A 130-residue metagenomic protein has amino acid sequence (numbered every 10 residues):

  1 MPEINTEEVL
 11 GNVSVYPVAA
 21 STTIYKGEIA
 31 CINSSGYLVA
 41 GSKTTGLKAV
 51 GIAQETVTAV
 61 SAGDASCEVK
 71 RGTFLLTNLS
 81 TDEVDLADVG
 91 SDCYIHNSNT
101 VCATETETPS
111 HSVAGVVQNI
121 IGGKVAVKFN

Functional and structural regions predicted by a protein language model:
M1-N130: Surface-exposed, low-hydrophobicity beta-strand/loop segments enriched in small/polar/acidic residues
